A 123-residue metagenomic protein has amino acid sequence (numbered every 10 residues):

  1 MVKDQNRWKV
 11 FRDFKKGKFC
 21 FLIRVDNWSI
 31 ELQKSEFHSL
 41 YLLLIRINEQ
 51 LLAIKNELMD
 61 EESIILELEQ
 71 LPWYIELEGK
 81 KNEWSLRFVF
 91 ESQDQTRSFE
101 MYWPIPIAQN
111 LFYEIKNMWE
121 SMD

Functional and structural regions predicted by a protein language model:
M1-D123: Positively charged, low-complexity terminal tracts and the immediately adjacent first secondary-structure elements
